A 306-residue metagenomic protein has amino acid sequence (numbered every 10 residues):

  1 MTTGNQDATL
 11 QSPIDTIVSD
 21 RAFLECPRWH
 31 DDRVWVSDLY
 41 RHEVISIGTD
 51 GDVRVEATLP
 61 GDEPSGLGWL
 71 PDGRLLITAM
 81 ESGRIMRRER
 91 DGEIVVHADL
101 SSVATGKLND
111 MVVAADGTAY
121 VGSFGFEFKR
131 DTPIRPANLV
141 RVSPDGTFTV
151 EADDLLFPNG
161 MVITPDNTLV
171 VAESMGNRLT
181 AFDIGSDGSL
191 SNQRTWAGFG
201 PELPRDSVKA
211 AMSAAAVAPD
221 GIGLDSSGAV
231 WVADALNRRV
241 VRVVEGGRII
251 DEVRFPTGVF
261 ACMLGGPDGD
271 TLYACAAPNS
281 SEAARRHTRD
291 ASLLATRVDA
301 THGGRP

Functional and structural regions predicted by a protein language model:
M1-S12, D32, R41, I47 (+3 more regions): Blade/loop signatures of beta-propeller domains
T2-D20, T49-G51, Q193-R194, D206 (+2 more regions): A short helix->beta-strand "capping" segment at the edge of beta-propeller domains
I17-R33, L59-A79, R84, S102-A119 (+5 more regions): Beta-rich, blade/repeat-based domains predominating in secreted/periplasmic proteins but also intracellular
L39-Y40, M80-E81, F126-A137, S174-N177 (+2 more regions): Short, solvent-exposed loop/turn segments at conserved positions within beta-propeller repeat blades
E43-I45, R84-M86, A137-V140, R178-T180 (+2 more regions): A short loop-to-beta-strand structural motif that recurs across blades of beta-propeller domains
R54-L59, V95-D99, T149-D153, L190-G200 (+2 more regions): Beta-propeller fold detector
F182-S189, V298-G303: Short loop/turn segments immediately following beta-strands, especially the blade-tip and inter-blade linker loops
L264-P306: Blade-level signature of beta-propeller repeat domains, shared across WD40, Kelch, NHL, RCC1 and BNR/Asp-box propellers
